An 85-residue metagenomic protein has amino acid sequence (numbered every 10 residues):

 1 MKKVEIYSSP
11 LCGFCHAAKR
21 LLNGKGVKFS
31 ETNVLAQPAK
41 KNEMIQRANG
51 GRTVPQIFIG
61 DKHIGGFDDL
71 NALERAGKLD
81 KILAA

Functional and structural regions predicted by a protein language model:
M1-K28: Local sequence-structure signature of Cys/Sec-based thiol-disulfide redox active-site neighborhoods
H16, A39, G65: Residues that form or flank phosphate/diphosphate-binding pockets in enzymes that use nucleotide phosphates
K25, R52, D80: Chalcogenol-based redox active-site neighborhoods
G26-K28, Q46, A72: Non-catalytic interaction surface on structured domains
V34-R52: Thioredoxin-like thiol-disulfide oxidoreductase module
N49-F58, D68: Structural micro-motif
I59-A84: Non-catalytic, surface beta->alpha helical segment in thiol-disulfide oxidoreductase systems
